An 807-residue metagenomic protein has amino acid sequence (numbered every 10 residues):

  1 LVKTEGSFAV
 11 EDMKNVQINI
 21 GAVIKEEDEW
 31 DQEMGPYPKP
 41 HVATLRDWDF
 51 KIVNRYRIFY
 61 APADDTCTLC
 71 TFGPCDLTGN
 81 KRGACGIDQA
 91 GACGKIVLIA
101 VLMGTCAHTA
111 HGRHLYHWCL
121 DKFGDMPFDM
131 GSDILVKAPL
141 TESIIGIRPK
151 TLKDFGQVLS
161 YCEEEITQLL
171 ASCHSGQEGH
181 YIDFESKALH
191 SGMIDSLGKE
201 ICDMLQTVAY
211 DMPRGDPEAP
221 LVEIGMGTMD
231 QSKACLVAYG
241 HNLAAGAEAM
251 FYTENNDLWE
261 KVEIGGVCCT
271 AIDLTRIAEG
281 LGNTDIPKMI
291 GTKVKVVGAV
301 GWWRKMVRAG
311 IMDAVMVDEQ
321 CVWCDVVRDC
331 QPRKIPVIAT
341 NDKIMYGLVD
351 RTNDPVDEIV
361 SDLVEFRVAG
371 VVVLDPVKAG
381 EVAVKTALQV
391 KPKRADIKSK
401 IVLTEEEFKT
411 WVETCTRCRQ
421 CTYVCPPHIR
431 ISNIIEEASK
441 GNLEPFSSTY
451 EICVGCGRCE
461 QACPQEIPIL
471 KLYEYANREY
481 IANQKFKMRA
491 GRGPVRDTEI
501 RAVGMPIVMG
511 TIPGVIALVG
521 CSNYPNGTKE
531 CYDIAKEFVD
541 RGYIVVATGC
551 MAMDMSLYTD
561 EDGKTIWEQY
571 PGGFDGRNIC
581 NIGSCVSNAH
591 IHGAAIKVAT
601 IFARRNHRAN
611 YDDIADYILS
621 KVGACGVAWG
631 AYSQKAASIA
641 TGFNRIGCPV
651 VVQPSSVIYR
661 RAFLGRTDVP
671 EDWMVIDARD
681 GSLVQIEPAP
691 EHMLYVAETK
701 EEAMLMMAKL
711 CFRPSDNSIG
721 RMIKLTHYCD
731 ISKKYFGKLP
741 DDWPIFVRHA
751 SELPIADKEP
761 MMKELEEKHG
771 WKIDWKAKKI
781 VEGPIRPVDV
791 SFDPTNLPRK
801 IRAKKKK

Functional and structural regions predicted by a protein language model:
V2-K807: Metallocofactor- and cofactor-centric catalytic cores in central/energy metabolism, strongly enriched
